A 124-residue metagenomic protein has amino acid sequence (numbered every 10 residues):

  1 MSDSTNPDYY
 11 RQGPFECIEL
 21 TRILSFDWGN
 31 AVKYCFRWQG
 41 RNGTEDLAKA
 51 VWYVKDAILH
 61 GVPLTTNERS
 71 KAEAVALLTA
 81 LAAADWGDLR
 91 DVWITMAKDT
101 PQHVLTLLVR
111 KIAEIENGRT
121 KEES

Functional and structural regions predicted by a protein language model:
M1-S124: Intrinsically disordered, low-complexity regulatory regions that flank transcription factor DNA-binding cores
